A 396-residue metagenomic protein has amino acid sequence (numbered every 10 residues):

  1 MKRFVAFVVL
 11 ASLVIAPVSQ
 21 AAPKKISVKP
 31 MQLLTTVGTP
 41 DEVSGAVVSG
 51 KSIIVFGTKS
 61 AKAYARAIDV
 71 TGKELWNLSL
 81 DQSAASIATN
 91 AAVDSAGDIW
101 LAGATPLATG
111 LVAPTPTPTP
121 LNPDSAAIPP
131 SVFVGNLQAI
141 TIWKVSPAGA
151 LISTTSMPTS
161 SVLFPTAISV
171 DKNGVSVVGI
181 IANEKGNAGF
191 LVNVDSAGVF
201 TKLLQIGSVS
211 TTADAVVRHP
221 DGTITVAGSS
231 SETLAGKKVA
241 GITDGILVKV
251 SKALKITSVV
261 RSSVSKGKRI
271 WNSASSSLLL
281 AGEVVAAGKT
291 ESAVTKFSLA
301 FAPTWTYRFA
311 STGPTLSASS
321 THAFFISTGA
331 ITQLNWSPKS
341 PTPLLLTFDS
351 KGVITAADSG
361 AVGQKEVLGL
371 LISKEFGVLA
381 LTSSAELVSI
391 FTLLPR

Functional and structural regions predicted by a protein language model:
K2-V8: Sec-dependent signal peptide recognition, specifically the positively charged N-region followed immediately by
V8-A16: Bacterial N-terminal signal peptides
A21-R396: A sequence-level/structural motif corresponding to short, flexible coil/turn segments enriched in small polar residues
